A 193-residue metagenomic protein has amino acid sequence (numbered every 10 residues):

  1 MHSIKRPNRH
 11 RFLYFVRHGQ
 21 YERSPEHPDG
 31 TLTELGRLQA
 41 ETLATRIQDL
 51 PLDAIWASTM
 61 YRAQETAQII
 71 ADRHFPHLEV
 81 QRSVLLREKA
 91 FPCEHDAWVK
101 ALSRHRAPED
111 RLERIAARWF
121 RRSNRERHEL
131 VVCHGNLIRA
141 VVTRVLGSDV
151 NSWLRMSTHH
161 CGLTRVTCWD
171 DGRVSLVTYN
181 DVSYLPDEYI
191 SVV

Functional and structural regions predicted by a protein language model:
M1-R11, P76, Q81, F91-S103 (+3 more regions): Acidic, low-complexity terminal tails and accessory targeting/binding regions of phosphate-metabolizing enzymes
I4-R82, H105: Active-site-proximal alpha-helix that buttresses catalytic centers in soluble enzyme cores
L13, R125-N136: Generic beta-sheet signal
G19, G135, V182: Active-site metal-binding loops of divalent metal-dependent hydrolases
M60-Q64, G135-N136, H160: Alpha-helix N-cap/helix-start capping motif
I69, A140, R144: Active-site signature of alpha/beta-hydrolase-fold catalytic machinery across serine- and Asp/Cys-nucleophile hydrolases
I115: A conserved mid-domain beta-alpha-beta active-site/ligand-binding segment of alpha/beta enzyme cores
G135-R139, S175: GST superfamily/GST-like fold recognition
